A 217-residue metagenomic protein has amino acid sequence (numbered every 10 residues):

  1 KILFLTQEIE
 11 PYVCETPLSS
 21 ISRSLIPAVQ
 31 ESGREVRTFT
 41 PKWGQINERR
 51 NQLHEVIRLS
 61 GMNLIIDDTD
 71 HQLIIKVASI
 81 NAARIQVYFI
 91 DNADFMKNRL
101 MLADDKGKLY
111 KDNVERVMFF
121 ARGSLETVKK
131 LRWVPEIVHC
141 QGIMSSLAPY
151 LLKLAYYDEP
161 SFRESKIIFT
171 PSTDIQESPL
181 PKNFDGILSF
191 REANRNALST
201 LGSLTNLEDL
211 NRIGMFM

Functional and structural regions predicted by a protein language model:
K1-M217: Catalytic cores of nucleotide-sugar-dependent glycosyltransferases that transfer UDP/GDP/TDP-activated
